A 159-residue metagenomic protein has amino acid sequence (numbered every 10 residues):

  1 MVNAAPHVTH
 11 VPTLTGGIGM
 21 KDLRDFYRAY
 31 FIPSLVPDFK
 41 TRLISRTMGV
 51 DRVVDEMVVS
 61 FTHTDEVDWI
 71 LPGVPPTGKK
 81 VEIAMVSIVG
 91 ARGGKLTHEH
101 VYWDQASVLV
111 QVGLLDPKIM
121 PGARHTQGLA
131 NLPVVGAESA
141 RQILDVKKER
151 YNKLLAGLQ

Functional and structural regions predicted by a protein language model:
M1-Q159: C-terminal and inter-domain tail/linker signature
